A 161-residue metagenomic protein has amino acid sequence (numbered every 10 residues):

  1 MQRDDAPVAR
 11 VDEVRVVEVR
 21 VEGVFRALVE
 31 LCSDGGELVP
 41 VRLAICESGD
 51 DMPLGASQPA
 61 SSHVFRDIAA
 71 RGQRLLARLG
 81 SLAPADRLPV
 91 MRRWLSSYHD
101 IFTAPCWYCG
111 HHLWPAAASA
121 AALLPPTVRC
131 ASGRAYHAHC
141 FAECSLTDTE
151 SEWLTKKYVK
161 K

Functional and structural regions predicted by a protein language model:
M1-P7, E37-K161: Glycine-centered motif in EGF-like
A6-D50: Canonical SH2 domain fold
